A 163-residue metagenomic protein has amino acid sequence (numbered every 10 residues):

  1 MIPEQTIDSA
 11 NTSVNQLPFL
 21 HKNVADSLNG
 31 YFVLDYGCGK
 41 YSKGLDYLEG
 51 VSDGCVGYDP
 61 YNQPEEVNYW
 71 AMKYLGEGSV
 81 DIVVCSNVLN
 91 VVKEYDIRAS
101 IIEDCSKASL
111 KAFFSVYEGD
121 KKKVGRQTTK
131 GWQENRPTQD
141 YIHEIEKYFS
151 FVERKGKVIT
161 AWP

Functional and structural regions predicted by a protein language model:
M1-G76, F113-P163: Class I (Rossmann-like) S-adenosyl-L-methionine-dependent methyltransferase catalytic domain, capturing the SAM-binding
Y31, D81, L110: Conserved acidic residues
P64, V91-V92: Catalytic P-loop NTPase motifs of RecA-like helicase/translocase cores
V84-N87: A conserved beta-strand element that flanks and buttresses the S-adenosyl-L-methionine
L89, I101, E118: Flexible, active-site-proximal loop/turn residues at the rims of small-molecule/cofactor binding pockets and catalytic
V92-D104: A short, conserved alpha-helix within the catalytic core of class I
S106-A108: Short, conserved loop/helix-junction motifs that constitute active-site signature segments in enzyme catalytic cores
